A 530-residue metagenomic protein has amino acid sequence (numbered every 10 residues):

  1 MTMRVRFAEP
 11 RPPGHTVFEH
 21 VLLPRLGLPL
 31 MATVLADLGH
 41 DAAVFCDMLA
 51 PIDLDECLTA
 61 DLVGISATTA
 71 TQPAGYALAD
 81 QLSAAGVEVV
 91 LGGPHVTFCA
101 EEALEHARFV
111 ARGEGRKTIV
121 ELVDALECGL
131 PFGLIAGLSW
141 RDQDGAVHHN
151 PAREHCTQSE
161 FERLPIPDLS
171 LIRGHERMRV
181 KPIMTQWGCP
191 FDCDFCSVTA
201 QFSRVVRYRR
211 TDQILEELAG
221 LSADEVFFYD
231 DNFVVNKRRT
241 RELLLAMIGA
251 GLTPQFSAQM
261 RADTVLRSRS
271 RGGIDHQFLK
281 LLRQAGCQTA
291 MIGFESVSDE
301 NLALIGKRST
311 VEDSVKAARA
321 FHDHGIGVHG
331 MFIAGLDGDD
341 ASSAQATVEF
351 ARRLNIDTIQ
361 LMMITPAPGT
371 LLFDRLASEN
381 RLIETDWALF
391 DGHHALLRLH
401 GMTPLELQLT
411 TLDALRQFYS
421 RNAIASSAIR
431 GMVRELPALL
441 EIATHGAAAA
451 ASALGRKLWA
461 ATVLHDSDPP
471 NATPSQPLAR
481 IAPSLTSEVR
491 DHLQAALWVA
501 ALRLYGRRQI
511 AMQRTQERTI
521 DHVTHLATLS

Functional and structural regions predicted by a protein language model:
T2-F7, A36-A43, L371, H394-S530: Radical SAM enzyme core and accessory elements
T2-L221: Acidic, low-complexity intrinsically disordered segments
F7, I65, R112, F228-D230 (+2 more regions): Conserved beta-strand positions
P10, G14, Q143, F191 (+6 more regions): Flexible glycine/acidic-rich beta-alpha junction loops that bind and position SAM and/or redox cofactors in anaerobic
V44-C46, L91, A258, G330 (+1 more regions): A structural preference for short, hydrophobic beta-strand core positions in alpha/beta folds
A100-E105, G338-R353: Catalytic cores of alpha/beta
H106-A107, R283-Q288, L354-D357: Glycine-enriched alpha-helix->loop->beta-strand junction motifs that scaffold or abut catalytic
S159-H329, L336, S342, E349: Radical SAM [4Fe-4S] cluster-binding motif and immediate context
